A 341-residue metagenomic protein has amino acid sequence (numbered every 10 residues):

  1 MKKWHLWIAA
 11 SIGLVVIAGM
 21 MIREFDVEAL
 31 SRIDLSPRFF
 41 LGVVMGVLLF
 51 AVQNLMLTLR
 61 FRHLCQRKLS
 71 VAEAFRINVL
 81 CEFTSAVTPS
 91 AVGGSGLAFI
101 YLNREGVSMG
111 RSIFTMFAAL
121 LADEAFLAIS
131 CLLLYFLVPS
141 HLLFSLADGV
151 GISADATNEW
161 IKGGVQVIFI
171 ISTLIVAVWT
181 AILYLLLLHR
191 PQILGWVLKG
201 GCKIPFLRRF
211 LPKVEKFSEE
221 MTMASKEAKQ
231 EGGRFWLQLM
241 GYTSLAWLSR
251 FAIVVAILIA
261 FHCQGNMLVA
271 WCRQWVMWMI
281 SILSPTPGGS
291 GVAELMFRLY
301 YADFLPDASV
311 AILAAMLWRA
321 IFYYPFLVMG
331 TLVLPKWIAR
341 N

Functional and structural regions predicted by a protein language model:
M1-A29, T84-P205, T286, S290-N341: Transmembrane helix-loop-helix hairpins in multi-pass inner-membrane proteins
K2-W7, S36-M45, K226-M240: Membrane-interface helix starts
K3-W4, R38-F40, R67-R76, S108-M109 (+2 more regions): Membrane-helix interface segments
I8, V43-V47, F75-R76, I113 (+5 more regions): Hydrophobic alpha-helical transmembrane segments
L48, L80, A118-A125, G241 (+3 more regions): Hydrophobic residues within alpha-helical transmembrane segments of multi-pass solute transporters/permease subunits
L55-L80, I257-R273: Membrane-embedded helical hairpins/re-entrant loop segments and their flanking transmembrane helices within multi-pass
I77-F83, L194-M221: Juxtamembrane inter-helical linkers in multi-pass membrane proteins
F210-F261: Alpha-helical transmembrane segments and their immediate interhelical loop/hinge regions in multi-pass membrane
